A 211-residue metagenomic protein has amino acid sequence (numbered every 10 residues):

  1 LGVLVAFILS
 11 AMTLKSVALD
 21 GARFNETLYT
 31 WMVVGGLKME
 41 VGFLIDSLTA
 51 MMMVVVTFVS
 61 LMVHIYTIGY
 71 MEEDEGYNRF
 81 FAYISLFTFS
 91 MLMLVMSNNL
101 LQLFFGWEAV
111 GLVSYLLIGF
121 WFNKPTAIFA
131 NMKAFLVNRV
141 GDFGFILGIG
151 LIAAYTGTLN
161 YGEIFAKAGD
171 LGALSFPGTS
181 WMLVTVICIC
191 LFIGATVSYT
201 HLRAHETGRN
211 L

Functional and structural regions predicted by a protein language model:
L1-R209: ...captures the hydrophobic TM-helix bundle architecture rather than a specific catalytic motif, and can also fire on
